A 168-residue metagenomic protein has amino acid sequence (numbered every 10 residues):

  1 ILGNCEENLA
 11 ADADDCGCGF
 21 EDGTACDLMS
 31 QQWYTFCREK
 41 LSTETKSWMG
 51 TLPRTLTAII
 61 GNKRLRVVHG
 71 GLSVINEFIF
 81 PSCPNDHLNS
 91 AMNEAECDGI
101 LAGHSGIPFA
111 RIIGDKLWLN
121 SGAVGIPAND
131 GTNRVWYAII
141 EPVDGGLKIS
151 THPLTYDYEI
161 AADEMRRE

Functional and structural regions predicted by a protein language model:
I1-N4, V68, G99-G106, W118-G122: Active-site neighborhood of phospho(di)ester-bond hydrolases with catalytic His/Asp-centered motifs
I1-T57, P81-E96: Active-site neighborhood of divalent metal-dependent phosphoester bond hydrolases
C5-A10, L101-I112, I126-N129: Active-site environment of divalent metal-dependent phosphoester hydrolases
R54-N62, R111-I113: Short acidic-hydrophobic surface loop/beta-edge motif
L56, R64, D98-L101, L147: Short, structured loop/turn "capping" segments at alpha-beta junctions
R64, V68-G70: Conserved beta-strand-loop surface patch within small alpha/beta domains used for substrate/adaptor or ligand engagement
G70-I107: ATP/pyrophosphate-binding catalytic subdomain of soluble kinases
R111-E168: Acidic, His/Gly-rich catalytic cores of divalent-metal-dependent hydrolytic chemistry
